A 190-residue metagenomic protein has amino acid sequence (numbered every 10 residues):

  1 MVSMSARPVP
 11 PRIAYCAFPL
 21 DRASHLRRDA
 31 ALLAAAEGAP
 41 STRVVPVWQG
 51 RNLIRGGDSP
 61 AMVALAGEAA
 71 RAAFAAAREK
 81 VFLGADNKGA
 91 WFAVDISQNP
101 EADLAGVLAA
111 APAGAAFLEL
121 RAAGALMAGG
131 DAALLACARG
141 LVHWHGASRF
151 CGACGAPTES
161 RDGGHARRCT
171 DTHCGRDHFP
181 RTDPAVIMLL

Functional and structural regions predicted by a protein language model:
V2-M127: N-terminal alpha-helical interaction blocks
G130-A136: Short basic alpha-helical hairpin corresponding to helix-turn-helix/winged-helix-like nucleic-acid-binding
A136-I187: Cys/His-rich short segments
L190: Glycine-rich phosphate/ribose-binding loops and adjacent secondary-structure elements that form binding surfaces
